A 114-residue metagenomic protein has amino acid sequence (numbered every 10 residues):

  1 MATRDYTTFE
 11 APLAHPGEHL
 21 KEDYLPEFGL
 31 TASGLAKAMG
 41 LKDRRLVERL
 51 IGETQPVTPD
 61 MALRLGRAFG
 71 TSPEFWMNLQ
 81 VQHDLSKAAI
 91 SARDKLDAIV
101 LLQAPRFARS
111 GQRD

Functional and structural regions predicted by a protein language model:
T3-L30, N78: A short, Lys/Arg-rich alpha-helix, primarily the initiator
F28, M39-G40, I51, F69: Core residues of bacterial helix-turn-helix
L30-S33, R44, M61: N-terminal secretory/targeting leader peptides
T31-A38, L65: Short alpha-helical "recognition helix" segments of helix-turn-helix
L35-A36, V47-L50, W76: Conserved hydrophobic/aromatic packing and binding residues within compact polymer-binding modules
G40-V57, R64: Recognition helix of helix-turn-helix/homeodomain-like DNA-binding domains that insert into the DNA major groove
D60-N78: DNA major-groove recognition helix of helix-turn-helix/homeodomain DNA-binding modules
R67, M77-D114: Short, charged recognition helix plus adjacent turn of helix-turn-helix-like nucleic-acid-binding domains
